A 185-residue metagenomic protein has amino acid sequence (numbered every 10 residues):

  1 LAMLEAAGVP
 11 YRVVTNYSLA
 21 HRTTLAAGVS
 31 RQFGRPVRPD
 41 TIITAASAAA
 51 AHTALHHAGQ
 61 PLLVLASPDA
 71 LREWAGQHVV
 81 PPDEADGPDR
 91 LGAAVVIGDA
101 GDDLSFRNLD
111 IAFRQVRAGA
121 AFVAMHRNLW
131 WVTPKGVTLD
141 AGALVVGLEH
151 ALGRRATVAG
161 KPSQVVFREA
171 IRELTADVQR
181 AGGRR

Functional and structural regions predicted by a protein language model:
L1-R185: HAD-like aspartate-dependent phosphatase fold
